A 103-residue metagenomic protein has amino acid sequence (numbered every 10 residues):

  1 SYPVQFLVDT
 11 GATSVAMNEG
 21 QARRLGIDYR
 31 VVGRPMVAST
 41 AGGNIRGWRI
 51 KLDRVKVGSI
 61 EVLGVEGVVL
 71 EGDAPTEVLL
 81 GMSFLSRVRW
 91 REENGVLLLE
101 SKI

Functional and structural regions predicted by a protein language model:
S1-I103: Pepsin/retropepsin-fold aspartyl endopeptidases
